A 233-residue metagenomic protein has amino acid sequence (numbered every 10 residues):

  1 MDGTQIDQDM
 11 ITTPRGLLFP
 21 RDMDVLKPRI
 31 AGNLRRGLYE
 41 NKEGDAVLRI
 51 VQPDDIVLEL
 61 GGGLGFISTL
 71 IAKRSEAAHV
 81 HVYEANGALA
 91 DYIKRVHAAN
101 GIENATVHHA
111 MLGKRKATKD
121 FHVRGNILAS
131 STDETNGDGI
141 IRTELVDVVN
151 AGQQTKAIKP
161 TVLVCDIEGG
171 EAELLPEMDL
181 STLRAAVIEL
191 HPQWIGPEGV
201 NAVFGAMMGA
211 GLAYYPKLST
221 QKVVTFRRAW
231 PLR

Functional and structural regions predicted by a protein language model:
M1-Y92, V96, N100, P192 (+2 more regions): S-adenosyl-L-methionine
R15-E43, E103, H108, G113-Q153 (+1 more regions): Glycine-rich adenosyl-binding loop in Rossmann-like folds that engage adenosine-containing cofactors
I56, L60-L64, I140-P197: Active-site segment flanking the S-adenosylmethionine/decSAM binding pocket in AdoMet-dependent transferases
S68, A90, R115, E171-E173: Short, well-ordered alpha-helical microsegments
N86-G87, M111-R115, G169, P192-W194: Short "lid" loop at the C-terminus of a central beta-strand within the Rossmann-like core of SAM-dependent
A98-N100, H122-I127, S181-L183, F204-A206 (+1 more regions): Short, hinge-like loop/turn segments at secondary-structure boundaries
